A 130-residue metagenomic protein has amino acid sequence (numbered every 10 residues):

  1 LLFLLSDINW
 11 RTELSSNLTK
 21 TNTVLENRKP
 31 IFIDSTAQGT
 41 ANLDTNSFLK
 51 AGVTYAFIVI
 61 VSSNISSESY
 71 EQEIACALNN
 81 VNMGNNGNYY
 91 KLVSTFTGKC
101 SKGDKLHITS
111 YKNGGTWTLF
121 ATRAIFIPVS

Functional and structural regions predicted by a protein language model:
L1-N9: Long, low-complexity or tandemly repetitive, helically biased scaffold regions used for multimeric assembly/adhesion
T12, S16-L18, N22-S130: Extracellular jelly-roll beta-sandwich "head" domains, especially the C-terminal globular C1q domain
